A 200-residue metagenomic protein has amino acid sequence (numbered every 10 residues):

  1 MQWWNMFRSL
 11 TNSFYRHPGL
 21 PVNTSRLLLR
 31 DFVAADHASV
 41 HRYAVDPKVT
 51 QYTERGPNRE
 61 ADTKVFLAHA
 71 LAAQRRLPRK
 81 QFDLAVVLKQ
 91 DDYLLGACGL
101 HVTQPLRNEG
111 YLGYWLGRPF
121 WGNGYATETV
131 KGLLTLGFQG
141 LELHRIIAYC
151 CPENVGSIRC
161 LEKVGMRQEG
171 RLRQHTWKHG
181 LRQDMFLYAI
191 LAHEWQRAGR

Functional and structural regions predicted by a protein language model:
M1-Q51, A68, D83-R200: Acyl-donor (CoA/ACP) binding surface of acyl/acetyltransferases
Y52-P57: Short histidine-centered catalytic/ligand-binding loop motif
R59-K80: Active-site rim helix/loop that mediates acceptor-substrate recognition in acyltransferases
